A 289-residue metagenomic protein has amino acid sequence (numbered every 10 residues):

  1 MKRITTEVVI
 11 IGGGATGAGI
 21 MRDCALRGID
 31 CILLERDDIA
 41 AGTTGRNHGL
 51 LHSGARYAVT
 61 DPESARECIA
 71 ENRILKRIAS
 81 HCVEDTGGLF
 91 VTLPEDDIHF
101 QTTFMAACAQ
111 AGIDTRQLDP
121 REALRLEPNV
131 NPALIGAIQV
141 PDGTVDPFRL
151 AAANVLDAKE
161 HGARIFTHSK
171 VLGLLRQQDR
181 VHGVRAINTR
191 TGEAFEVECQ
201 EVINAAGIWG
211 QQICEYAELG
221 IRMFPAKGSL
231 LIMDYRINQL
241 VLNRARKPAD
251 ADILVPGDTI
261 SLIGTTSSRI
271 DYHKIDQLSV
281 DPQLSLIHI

Functional and structural regions predicted by a protein language model:
I4-T6, G192-E201: Core beta-strand elements of the Rossmann-like FAD/NAD(P) dinucleotide-binding domain in flavoenzyme oxidoreductases
E7-I32: N-terminal Rossmann-like FAD-binding beta1-loop-alpha1 element of flavoenzymes
A25-G45: Glycine-rich FAD pyrophosphate-binding loop
H48-L126, D252: Dinucleotide-binding Rossmann-like beta1-alpha1 core, especially the glycine-rich loop that anchors the ADP
L51, A217-L240: Central beta-strand plus flanking loop segment that forms part of the substrate or channel wall within the catalytic
T92-H161, F166-T167, G173-R180, R185 (+1 more regions): Flavin (FAD/FMN) cofactor-binding and adjacent substrate-gating region of FAD-dependent oxidoreductase domains
N204-E218: Flavin (primarily FAD) binding-site architecture
I287-I289: Conserved small/polar residues in nucleotide/adenosyl-binding loops
